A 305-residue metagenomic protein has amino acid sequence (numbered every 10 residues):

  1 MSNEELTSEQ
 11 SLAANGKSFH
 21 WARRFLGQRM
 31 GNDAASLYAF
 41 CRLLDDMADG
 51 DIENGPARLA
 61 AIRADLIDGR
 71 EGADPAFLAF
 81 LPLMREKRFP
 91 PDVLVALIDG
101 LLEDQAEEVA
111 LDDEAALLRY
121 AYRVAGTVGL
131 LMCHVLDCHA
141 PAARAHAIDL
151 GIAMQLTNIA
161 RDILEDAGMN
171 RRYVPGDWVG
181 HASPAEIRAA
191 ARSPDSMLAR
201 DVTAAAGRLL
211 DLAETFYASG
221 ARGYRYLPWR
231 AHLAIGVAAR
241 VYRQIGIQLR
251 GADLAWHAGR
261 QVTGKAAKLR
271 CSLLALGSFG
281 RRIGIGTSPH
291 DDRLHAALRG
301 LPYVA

Functional and structural regions predicted by a protein language model:
M1-A153, A160, L164-A305: Catalytic cores of Mg2+-dependent Asp-rich isoprenoid enzymes
